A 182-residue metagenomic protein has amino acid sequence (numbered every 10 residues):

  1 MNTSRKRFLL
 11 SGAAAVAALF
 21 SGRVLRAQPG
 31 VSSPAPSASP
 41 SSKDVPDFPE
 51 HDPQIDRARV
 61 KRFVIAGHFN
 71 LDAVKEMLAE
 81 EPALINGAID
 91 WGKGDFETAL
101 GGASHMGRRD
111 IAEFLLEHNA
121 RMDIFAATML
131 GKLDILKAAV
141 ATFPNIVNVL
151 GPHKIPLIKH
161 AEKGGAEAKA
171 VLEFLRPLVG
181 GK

Functional and structural regions predicted by a protein language model:
M1-V16: N-terminal secretory signal peptides and thylakoid transit peptides that target proteins across membranes
G22-K61: C-terminal segment of N-terminal export signals and the immediately downstream linker at the start of the mature
P53-I65, N86-G102, R121-T128, V149-K163: Ankyrin-repeat boundary/"N-cap" motif
A73, D110-I111, I135, E167-V171: Conserved ankyrin/ankyrin-like repeat signature
P82-A83, N119-A120, P144-N145, V179-G180: Ankyrin-repeat C-terminal turn/loop position
S104, I155-V179: Leucine-rich solenoid repeat scaffolds
